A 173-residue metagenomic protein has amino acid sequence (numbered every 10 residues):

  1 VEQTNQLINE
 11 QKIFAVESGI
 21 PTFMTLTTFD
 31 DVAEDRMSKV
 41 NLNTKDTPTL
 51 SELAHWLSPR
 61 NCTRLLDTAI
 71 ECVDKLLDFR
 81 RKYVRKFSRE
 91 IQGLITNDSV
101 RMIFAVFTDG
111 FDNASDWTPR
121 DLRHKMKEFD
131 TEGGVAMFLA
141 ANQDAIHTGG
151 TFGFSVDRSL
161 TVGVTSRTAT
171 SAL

Functional and structural regions predicted by a protein language model:
V1-L173: Acidic, low-complexity intrinsically disordered regions
